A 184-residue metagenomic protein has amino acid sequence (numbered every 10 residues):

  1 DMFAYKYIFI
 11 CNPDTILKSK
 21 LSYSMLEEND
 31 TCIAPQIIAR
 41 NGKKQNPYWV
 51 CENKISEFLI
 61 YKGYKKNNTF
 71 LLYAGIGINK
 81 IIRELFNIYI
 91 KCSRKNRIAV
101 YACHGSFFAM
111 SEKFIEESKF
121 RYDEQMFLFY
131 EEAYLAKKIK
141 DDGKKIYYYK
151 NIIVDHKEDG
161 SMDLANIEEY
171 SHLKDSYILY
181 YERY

Functional and structural regions predicted by a protein language model:
D1-F3: Glycine-rich, basic loop-to-helix element that forms the pyrophosphate-binding segment of sugar-nucleotide handling
Y5-I16: Short beta-strand-to-loop acidic/aromatic patch adjacent to the donor-nucleotide binding site
N12-D14, G42, S111, I139 (+1 more regions): Generic structural signal for small/hydrophobic residues in well-ordered secondary structure, especially within
K20-A39: Conserved donor-nucleotide/metal-binding helix-loop-beta segment in metal-dependent transferases, i.e., the alpha-helix
I33-C51: Short beta-strand-to-loop element that shapes/binds the nucleotide-sugar donor at the catalytic cleft/hinge
K65-K80, Y89-M110, D163: A recurrent flexible, glycine/aromatic-enriched loop bordering the glycosyltransferase active site that acts as
Y101-I152: A short, conserved alpha-helix in the catalytic core of glycosyltransferases
Y130-Y184: Active-site-adjacent helix/loop segment of glycosyltransferases that harbors family-specific signature motifs
